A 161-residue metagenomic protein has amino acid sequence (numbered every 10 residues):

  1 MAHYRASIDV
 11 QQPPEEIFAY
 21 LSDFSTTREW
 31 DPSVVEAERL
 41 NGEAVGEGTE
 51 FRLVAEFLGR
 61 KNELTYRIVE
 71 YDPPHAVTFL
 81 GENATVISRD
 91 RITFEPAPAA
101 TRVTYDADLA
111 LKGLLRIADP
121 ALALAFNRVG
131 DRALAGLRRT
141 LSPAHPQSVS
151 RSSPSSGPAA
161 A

Functional and structural regions predicted by a protein language model:
M1-H3, P96-P98, V149-S152, P158-A160: Extended beta-strand/beta-hairpin segments
M1-L40, G46, P158-A161: Hydrophobic ligand-binding cavity/cleft-lining segments
R5-S7, E63-T65, R89-R91, D106: Well-ordered beta-strand positions in beta-sheet-rich domains
Q11, Y71-P73, A97: Structural motif
E15-F18, D131, A135: Amphipathic alpha-helical segments that line or abut small-molecule/effector binding pockets and mediate allosteric
E38-V86, R102, R132-R151, A159-A161: Glycine-rich portal/gate segments that line the openings of hydrophobic small-molecule binding cavities
L80-R132, V149: Beta-strand/loop substructures that line and gate deep hydrophobic ligand-binding cavities in soluble
